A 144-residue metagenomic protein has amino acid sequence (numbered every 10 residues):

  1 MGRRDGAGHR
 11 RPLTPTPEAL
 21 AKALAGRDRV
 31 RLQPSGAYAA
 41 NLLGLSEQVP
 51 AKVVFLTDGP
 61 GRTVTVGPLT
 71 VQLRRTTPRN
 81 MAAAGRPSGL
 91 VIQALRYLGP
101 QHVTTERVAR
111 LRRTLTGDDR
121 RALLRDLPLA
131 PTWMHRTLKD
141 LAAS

Functional and structural regions predicted by a protein language model:
M1-L24: Short beta-edge/loop segments at beta->alpha junctions of small alpha/beta modules that act as binding/recognition
M1-R4, L24-L73: Short gly/ser-rich loop at a beta-strand->alpha-helix junction or flexible surface loop bordering the NTP-binding
H9-L13, G61-T65, A82: Membrane-targeting and insertion segments and their boundary/processing signals
T14-E18, R29-P34, G85: Alpha-helix initiation and capping sites
A19, P50-K52, T57, T63 (+4 more regions): Generic alpha-helical propensity signal that fires on short helical segments and nearby coil/disordered stretches
A21, G36, H135: Generic structural marker for isolated residues within well-ordered, non-membrane alpha-helices of soluble domains
R75-S144: Hydrophobic alpha-helical interaction segments
